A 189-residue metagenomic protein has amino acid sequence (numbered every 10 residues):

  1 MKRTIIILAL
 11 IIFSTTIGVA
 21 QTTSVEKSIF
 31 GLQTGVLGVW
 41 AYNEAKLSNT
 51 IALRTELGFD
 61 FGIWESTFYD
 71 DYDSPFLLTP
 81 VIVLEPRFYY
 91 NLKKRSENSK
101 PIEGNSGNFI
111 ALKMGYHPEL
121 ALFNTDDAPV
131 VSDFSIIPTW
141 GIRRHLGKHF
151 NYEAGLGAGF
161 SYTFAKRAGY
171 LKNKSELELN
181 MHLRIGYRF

Functional and structural regions predicted by a protein language model:
M1-E26, I185-F189: Bacterial Sec-dependent N-terminal signal peptides
Q21-K27, T50, N91-G107, L146-Y152: Short loop/turn motifs that connect adjacent beta-strands in outer-membrane beta-barrel proteins
S24-S28, G35-L37, F76-I82, V130-I136 (+1 more regions): Residues that define the transmembrane beta-barrel architecture of outer-membrane proteins
F30-T34, T55-L57, N108-M114, P138 (+2 more regions): Membrane-embedded beta-strand positions of outer-membrane beta-barrel proteins
V36-G38, L57-I63, F88-Y90, M114-L120 (+3 more regions): Transmembrane beta-strands of outer-membrane beta-barrel pores
V39-A45, F59, L84-F88, I136-R144 (+2 more regions): Residues on the lipid-exposed face of transmembrane beta-strands in outer-membrane beta-barrel proteins
I63-F76, Y116-V131, T163-S175: Flexible, solvent-exposed loop segments that connect beta-strands
P80-E97, S175-F189: Outer-membrane beta-barrel "beta-signal"
